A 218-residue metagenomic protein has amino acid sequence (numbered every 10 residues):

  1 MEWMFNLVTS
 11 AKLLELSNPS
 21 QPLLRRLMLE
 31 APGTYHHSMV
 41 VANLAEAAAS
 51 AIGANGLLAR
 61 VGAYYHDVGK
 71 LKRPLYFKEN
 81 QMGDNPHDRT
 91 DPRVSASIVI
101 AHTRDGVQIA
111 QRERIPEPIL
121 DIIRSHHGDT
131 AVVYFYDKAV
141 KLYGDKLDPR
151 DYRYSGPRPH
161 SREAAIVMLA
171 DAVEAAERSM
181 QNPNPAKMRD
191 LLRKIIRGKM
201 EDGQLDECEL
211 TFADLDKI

Functional and structural regions predicted by a protein language model:
M1-M28: Non-catalytic interface/linker regions that flank or bridge core catalytic/transmembrane domains
L24-P185, R189-L192, G198-D202: Divalent metal-dependent catalytic cores for phosphoryl transfer on phosphate-bearing substrates
D202-I218: Cytosolic regulatory/linker segments at or just downstream of nucleotide-handling modules in signal-transduction
